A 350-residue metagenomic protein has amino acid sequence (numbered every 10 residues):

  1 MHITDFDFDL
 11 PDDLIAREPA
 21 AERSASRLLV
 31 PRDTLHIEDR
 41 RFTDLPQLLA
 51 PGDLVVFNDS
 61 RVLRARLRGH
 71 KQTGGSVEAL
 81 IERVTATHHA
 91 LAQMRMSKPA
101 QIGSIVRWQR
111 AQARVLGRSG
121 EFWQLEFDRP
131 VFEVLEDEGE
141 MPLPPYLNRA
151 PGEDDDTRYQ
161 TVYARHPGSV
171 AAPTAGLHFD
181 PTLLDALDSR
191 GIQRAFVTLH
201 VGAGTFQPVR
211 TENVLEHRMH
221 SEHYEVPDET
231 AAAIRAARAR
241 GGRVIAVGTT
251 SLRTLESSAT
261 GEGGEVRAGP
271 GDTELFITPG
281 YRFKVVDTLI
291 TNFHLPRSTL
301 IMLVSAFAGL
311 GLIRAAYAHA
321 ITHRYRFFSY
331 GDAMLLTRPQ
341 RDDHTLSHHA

Functional and structural regions predicted by a protein language model:
M1-A350: Surface-exposed, charge/polar-rich loops and edge strands
